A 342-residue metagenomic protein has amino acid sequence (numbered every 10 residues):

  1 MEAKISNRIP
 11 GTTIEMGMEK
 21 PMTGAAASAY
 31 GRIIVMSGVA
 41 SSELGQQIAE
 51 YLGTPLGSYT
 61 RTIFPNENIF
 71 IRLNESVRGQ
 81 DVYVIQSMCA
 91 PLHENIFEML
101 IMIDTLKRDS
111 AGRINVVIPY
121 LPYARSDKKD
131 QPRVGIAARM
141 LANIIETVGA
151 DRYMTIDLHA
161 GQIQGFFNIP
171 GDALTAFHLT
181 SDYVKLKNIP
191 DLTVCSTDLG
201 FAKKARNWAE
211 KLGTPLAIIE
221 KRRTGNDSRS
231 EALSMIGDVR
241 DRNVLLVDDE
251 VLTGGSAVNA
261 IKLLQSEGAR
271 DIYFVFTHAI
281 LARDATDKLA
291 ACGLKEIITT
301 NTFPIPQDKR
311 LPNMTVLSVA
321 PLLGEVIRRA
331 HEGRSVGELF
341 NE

Functional and structural regions predicted by a protein language model:
M1-E342: PRPP-associated nucleotide enzymes
